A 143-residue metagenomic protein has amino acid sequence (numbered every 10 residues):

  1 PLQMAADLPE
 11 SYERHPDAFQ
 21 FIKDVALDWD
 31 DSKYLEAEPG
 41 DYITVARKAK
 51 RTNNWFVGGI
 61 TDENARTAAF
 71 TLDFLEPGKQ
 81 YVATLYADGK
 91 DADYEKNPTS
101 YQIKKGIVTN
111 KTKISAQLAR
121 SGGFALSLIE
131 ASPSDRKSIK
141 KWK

Functional and structural regions predicted by a protein language model:
P1-T84, D88-A92: Active-site-proximal substrate-binding groove within the catalytic cores of carbohydrate-active enzymes
E63-K143: C-terminal beta-sandwich/jelly-roll accessory domains of carbohydrate-active enzymes
